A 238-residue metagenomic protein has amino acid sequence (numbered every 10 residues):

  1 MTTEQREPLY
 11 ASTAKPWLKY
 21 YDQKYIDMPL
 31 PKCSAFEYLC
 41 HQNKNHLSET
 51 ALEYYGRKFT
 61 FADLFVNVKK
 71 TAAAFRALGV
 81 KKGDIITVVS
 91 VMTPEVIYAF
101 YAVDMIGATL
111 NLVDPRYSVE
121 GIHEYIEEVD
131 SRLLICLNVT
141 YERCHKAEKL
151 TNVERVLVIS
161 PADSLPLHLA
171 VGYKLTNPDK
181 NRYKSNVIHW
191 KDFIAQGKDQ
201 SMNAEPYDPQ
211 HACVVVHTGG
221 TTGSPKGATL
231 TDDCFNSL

Functional and structural regions predicted by a protein language model:
M1-K32: Flexible, non-catalytic linker and terminal segments flanking ANL/adenylate-forming cores
T2, L78, M105-D192: Structural core segment of the AMP-binding/adenylate-forming
S12-Y20, E37-T60: AMP-dependent adenylate-forming
L30-P31, S48-K81, T87, V91-T93 (+2 more regions): Conserved AMP-binding/adenylate-forming core of the ANL superfamily
L39-Q42, L64, V68-T71, F75 (+6 more regions): Adenylate-forming
T60-A62, C213-S237: Conserved AMP-binding A3 loop
L64, I86, V103, L134 (+2 more regions): Conserved S/T- and glycine-rich ATP-binding loop of Class I adenylate-forming
N181-H217, S224: Conserved pre-ATP/AMP-binding loop-to-beta segment of ANL
